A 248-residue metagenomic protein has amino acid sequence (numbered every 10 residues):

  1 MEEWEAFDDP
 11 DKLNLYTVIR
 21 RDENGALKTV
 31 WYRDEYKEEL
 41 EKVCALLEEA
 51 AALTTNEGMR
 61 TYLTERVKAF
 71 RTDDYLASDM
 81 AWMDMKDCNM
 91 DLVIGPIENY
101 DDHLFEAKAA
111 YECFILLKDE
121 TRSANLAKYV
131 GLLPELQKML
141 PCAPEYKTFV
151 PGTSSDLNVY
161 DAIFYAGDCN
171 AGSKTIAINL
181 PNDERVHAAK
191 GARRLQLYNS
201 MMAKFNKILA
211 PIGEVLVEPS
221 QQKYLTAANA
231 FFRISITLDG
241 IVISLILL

Functional and structural regions predicted by a protein language model:
M1-A6: Solvent-exposed N-terminal domain segments of exported/luminal and surface proteins
D9-P10: His/Asp/Glu-rich acidic catalytic environments and adjacent acidic regulatory segments
R21-W31: Acidic/histidine-rich, surface-exposed loop or edge segments in extracytoplasmic proteins
T29-S235: Contiguous, non-catalytic segments that form substrate-binding/exosite surfaces or channel walls
I236-L248: Zinc-dependent metallopeptidase catalytic helix centered on the HExxH motif and its immediate flanking segment
